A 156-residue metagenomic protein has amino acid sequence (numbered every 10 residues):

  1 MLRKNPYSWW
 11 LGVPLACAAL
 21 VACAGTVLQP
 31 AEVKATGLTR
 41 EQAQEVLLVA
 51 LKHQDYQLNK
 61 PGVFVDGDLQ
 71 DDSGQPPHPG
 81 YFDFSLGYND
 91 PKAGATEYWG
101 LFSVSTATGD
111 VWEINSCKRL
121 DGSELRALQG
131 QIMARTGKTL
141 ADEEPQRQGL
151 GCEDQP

Functional and structural regions predicted by a protein language model:
L2-V13: Bacterial N-terminal signal peptides that target proteins for export
L28-D72, R135, T139-D142: Short, non-transmembrane alpha-helical segments in secretory-pathway proteins
Y56, P61, W99-F102, T106-M133: Cystatin/cathelin-like cysteine-protease inhibitor module
N59-A107: Exposed beta-strand-loop-beta-strand "reactive/processing" segments of non-cytosolic proteins
S116-P156: C-terminal partner/receptor-binding element of secreted or periplasmic proteins
